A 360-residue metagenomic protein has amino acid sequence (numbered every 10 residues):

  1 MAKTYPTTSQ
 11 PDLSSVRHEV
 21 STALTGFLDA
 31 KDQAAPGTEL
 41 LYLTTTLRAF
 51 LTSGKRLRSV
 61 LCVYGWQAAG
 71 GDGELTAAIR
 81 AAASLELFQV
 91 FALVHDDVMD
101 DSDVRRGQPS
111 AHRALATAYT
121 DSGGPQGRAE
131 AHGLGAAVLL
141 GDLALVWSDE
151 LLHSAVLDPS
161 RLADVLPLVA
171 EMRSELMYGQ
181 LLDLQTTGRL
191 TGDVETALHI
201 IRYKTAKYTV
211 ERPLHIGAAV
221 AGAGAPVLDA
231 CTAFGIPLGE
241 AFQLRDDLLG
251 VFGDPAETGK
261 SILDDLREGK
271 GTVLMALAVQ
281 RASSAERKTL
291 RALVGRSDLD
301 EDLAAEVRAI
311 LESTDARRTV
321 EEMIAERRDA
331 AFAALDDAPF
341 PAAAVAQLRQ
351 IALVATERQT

Functional and structural regions predicted by a protein language model:
M1-T360: All-alpha prenyltransferase/terpene-synthase fold signal
